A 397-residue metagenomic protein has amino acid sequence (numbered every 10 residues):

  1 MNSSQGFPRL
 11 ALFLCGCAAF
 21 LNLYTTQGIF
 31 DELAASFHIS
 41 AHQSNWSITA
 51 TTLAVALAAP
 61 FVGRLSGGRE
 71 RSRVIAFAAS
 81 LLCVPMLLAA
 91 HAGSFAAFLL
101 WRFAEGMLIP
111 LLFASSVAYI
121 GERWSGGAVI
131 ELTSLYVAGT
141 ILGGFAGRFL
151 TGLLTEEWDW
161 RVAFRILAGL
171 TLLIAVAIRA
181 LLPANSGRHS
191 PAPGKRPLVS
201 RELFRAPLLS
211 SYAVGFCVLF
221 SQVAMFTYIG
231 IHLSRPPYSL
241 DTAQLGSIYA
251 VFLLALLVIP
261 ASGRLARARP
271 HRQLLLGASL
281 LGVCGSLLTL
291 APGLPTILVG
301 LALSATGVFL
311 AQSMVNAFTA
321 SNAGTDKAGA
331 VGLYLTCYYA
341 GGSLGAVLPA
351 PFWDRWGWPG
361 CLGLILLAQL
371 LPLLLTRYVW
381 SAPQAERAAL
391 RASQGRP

Functional and structural regions predicted by a protein language model:
N2-S3, L182-V214: Juxtamembrane intracellular "pre-TM" segments in multi-pass secondary transporters
H38, E70, H91-A97, S125 (+1 more regions): Helix-breaking motifs and short loop linkers at transmembrane-helix boundaries and internal kinks in secondary membrane
L57-F95: Conserved MFS/SLC helix-loop-helix module at the cytosolic interface between two early adjacent transmembrane helices
A58-E70, L257-P270, W353: Helix-to-loop junctions at the C-terminal end of transmembrane segments in multipass secondary transporters
P85, A96-E105, P295-L303: Paired small-residue
F95-A97, G126-P183: Helix-loop-helix hairpin linking two adjacent transmembrane segments in secondary transporters
W101-T140: Cytoplasmic helix-loop-helix junction between adjacent transmembrane helices in 12-TM secondary transporters
R272-V315: C-terminal transmembrane helical hairpin of 12-TM major facilitator-type secondary transporters
